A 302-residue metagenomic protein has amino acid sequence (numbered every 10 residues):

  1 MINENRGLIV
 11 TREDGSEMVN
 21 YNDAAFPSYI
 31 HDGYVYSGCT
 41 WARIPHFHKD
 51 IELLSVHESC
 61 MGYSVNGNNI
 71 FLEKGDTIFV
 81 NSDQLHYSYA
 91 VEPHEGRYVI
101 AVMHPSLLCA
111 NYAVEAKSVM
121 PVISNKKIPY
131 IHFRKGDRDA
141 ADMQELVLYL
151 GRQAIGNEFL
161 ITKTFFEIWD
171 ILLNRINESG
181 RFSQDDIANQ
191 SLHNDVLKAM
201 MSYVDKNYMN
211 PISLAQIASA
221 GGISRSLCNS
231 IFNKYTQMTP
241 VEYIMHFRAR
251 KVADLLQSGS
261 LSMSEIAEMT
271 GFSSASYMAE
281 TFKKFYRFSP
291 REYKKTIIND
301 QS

Functional and structural regions predicted by a protein language model:
M1-E73, T77, Q84, A116 (+2 more regions): Generic protein-terminus/edge-of-domain signal
I2-Y34, S82-R152, N174-G180: A hydrophobic/aromatic-rich effector-binding and dimerization subdomain of bacterial HTH-type transcriptional regulators
S37, W41, G180-A188, Y235-T236: Short, Lys/Arg-enriched N-terminal segment that forms or immediately precedes the first helix of a structured domain
S59, D139-Q153, V196-N207, K251 (+1 more regions): Solvent-exposed, amphipathic alpha-helical segments
C60, V147, F165-L173: Short, amphipathic alpha-helical segments that act as regulatory/interfacial helices in nucleotide-processing proteins
A116, A140, E158, T162 (+2 more regions): Short, structured helix-loop boundary elements
R152-E167: All-alpha amphipathic helical-bundle segments outside canonical DNA-binding/catalytic cores that form hydrophobic
N174-R175, A199-F247, L261, E265-T296: Basic/polar phosphate-binding segments, predominantly the helix-turn-helix DNA-binding elements of transcriptional
